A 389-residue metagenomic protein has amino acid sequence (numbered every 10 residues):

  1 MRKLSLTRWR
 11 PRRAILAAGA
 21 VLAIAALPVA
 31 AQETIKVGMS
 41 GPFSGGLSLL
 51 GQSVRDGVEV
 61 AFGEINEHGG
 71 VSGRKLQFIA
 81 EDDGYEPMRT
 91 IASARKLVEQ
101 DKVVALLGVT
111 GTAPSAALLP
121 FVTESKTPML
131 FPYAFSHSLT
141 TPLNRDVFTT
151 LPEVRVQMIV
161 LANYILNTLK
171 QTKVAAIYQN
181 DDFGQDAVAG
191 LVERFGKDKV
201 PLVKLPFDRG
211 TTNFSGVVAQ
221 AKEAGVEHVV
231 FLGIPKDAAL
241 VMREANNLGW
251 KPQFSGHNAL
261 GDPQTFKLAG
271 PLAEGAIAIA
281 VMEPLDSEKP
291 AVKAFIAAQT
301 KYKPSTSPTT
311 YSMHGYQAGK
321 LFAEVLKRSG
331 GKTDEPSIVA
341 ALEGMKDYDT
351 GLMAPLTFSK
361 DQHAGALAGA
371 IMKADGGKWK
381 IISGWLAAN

Functional and structural regions predicted by a protein language model:
R2-A18: Bacterial N-terminal signal peptides that target proteins for export
L27-A31: Sec/Tat signal peptide C-region and signal peptidase I cleavage site
T34, L49-V54, H68-T141, D208-F214 (+2 more regions): Beta-alpha junction/loop-to-helix N-cap segments that form part of ligand/metal-binding clefts
G38-G57, E81-M88, T110-A113, I177-Q185 (+3 more regions): Extracytoplasmic "Venus flytrap"
R89-A92, S136-S138, R145-G249, K267 (+2 more regions): Extracellular/periplasmic Venus flytrap/periplasmic-binding protein
L97, D101-T110, L130-P132, K173-Y178 (+4 more regions): Periplasmic-binding protein-like
M242-Y316, K373, W385-A388: Extracellular/periplasmic periplasmic-binding protein-like sensory domains
K301-S312, A323-W379: Segments of small-molecule ligand-sensing domains
